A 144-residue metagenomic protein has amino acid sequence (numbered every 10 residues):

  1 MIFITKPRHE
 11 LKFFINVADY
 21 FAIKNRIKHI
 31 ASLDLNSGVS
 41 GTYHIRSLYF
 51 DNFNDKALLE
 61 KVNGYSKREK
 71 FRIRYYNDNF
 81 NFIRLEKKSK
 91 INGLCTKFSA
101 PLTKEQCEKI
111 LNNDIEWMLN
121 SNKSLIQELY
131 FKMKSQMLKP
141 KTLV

Functional and structural regions predicted by a protein language model:
M1-V144: Phosphate-end processing signature that detects enzymes handling 5′-triphosphorylated RNA and polyphosphate
